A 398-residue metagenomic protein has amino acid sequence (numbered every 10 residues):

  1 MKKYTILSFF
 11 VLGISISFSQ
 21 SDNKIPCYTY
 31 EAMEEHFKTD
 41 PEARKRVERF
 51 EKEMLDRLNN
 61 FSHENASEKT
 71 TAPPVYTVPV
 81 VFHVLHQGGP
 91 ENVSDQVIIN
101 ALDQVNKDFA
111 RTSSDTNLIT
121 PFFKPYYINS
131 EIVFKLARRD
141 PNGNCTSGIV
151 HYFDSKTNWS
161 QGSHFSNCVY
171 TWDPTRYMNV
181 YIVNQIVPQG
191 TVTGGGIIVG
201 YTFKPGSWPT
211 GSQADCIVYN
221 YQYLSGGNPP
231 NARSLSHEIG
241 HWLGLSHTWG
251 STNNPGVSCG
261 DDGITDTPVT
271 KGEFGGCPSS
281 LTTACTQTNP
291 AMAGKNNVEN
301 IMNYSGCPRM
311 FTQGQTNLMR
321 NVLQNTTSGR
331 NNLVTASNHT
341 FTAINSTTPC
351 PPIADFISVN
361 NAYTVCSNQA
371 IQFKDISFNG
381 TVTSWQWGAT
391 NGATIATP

Functional and structural regions predicted by a protein language model:
M1-C27, C366: Bacterial Sec-dependent N-terminal signal peptides
F18-T112: Primarily auto-inhibitory N-terminal propeptides
A72-P74, V80-P90, D95-D140, V150-D355: Extracellular (secreted or membrane-anchored) zinc-dependent metallopeptidases, primarily metzincins but also closely
I357-V365: Short beta-strand segments of immunoglobulin-like
T364-S377: A short beta-strand segment in extracellular, disulfide-stabilized domains
N379-P398: Surface-exposed, flexible coil segments in extracellular/virion-facing regions
